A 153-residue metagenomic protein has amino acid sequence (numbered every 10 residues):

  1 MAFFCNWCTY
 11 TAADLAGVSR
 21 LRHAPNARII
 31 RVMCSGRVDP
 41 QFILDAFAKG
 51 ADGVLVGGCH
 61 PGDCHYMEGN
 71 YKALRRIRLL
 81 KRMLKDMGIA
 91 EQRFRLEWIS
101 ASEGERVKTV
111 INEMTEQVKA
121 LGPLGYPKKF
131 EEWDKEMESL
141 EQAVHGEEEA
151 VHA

Functional and structural regions predicted by a protein language model:
M1-A153: Iron-sulfur-associated redox domains of electron-transfer enzymes in respiratory and anaerobic energy metabolism
